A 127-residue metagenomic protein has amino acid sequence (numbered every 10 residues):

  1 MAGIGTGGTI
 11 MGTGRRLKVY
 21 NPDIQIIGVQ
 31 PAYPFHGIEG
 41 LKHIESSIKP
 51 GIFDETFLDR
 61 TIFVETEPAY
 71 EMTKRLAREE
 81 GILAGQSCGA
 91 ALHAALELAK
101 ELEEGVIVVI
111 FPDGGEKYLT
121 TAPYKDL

Functional and structural regions predicted by a protein language model:
M1, D59, G105: Conserved acidic residues
M1-I24, K100: Glycine-rich ThDP/TPP pyrophosphate-binding loop and its adjacent helix/strand module within ThDP-dependent enzymes
A2-G5, G28-Q30, V108-P112: Short beta-strand segments
G3-G14, S87-A95, Y118: Short glycine/serine/threonine-rich phosphate/pyrophosphate-binding segments that cradle anionic phosphate groups
G8, P34, A69, G115-E116: Surface-exposed, flexible loop/turn segments at secondary-structure boundaries
G14, T61-I62, K74, L96 (+1 more regions): Generic hydrophobic alpha-helical scaffold/packing signal
K18-Q86, E101, A122-L127: Active-site/ligand-binding loops adjacent to catalytic centers
L96-L127: Phosphate-binding loop/pocket of nucleotide- and phosphate-handling active sites
